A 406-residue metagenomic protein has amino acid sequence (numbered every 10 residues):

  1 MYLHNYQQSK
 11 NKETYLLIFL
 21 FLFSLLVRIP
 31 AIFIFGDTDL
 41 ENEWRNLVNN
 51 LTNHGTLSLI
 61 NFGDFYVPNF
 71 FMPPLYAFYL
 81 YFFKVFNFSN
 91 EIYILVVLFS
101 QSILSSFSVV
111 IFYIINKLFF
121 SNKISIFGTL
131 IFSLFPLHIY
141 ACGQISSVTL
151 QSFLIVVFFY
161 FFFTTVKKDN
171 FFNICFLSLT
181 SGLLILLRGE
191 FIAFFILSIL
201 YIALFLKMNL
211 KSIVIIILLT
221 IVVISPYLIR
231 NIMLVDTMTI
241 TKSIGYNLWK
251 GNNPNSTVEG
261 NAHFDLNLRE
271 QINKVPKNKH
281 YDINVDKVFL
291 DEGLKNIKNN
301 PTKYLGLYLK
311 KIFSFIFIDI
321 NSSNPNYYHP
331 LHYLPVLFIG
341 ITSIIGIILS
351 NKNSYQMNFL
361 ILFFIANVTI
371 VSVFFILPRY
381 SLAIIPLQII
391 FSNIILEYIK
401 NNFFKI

Functional and structural regions predicted by a protein language model:
K12-D39, L219-M233: Transmembrane signal-anchor helices characteristic of membrane glycosylation enzymes that use polyprenol
F21-V27, G128-P136, Y160, S181-I185: Short helix- or helix-capping micro-motifs that position conserved polar/aromatic residues at function-defining sites
I29, L40-P68, L75, F82-V85 (+1 more regions): Extracytosolic helix-loop segments that constitute the early lumenal/periplasmic catalytic or substrate-binding loops
I32-I34, P68-M72, F83, Y93-I103 (+6 more regions): Membrane-embedded glycan-lipid processing machinery
L95, F107-L134, S152-F153, F172 (+2 more regions): Transmembrane-helix signature of polytopic, membrane-embedded enzymes that assemble or transfer cell-envelope glycans
F99-F119, V157, F161, I341-I348: Transmembrane-helix motifs of polytopic, lipid-linked glycan transferases
F119-N122, F158-F176, L184, I202-M208 (+2 more regions): Membrane-interface transmembrane helices that cradle and orient dolichyl/undecaprenyl
V235-K311: Membrane-proximal stem/loop segments at transmembrane-domain junctions that anchor or position
